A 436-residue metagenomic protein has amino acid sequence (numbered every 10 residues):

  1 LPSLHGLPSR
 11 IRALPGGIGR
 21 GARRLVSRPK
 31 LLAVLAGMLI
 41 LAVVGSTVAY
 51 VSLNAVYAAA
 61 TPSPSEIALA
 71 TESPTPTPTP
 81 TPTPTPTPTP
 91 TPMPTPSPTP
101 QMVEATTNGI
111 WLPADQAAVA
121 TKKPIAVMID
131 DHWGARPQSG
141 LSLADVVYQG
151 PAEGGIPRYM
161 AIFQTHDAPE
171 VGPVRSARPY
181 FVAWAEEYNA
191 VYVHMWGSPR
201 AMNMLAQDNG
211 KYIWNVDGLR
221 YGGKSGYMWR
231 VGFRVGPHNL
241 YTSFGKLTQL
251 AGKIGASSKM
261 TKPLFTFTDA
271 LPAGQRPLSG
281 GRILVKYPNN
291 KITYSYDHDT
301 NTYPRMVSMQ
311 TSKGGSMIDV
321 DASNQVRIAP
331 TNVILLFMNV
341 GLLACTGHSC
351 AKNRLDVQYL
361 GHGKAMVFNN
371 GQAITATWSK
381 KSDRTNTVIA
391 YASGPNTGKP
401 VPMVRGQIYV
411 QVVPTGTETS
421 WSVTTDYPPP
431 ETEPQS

Functional and structural regions predicted by a protein language model:
L1-L25: N-terminal targeting leaders characterized by basic, low-complexity, disordered sequences that direct proteins
P2, P8, V26, G45 (+3 more regions): Intrinsically disordered, low-complexity segments enriched in Ser/Pro/Gly/Ala and basic residues
R10, G19, K30, S65-I67: Short, intrinsically disordered, low-complexity terminal segments
R23-I40: N-terminal Sec-pathway targeting helices
L39-G45, I389: N-terminal export/assembly leader peptides and their processing motifs that target proteins to secretory
V44-S63: Hydrophobic single-pass membrane-insertion segments
A59-T106: Ser/Thr-rich, Proline-interspersed low-complexity disordered segments
S97-Q101, A105-V146, E153-S436: A surface/extracellular/periplasmic glyco- and lipid-processing/surface-interacting theme
